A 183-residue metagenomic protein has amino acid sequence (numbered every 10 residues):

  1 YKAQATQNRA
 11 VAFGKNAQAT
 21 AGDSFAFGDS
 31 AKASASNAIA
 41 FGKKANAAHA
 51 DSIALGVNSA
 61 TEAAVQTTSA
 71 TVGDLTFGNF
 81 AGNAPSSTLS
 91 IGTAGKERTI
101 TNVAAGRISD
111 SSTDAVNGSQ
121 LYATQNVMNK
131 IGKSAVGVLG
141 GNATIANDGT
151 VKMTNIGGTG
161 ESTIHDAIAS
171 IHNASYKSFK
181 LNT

Functional and structural regions predicted by a protein language model:
Y1-T183: Primarily extracellular Gram-negative trimeric autotransporter adhesin
